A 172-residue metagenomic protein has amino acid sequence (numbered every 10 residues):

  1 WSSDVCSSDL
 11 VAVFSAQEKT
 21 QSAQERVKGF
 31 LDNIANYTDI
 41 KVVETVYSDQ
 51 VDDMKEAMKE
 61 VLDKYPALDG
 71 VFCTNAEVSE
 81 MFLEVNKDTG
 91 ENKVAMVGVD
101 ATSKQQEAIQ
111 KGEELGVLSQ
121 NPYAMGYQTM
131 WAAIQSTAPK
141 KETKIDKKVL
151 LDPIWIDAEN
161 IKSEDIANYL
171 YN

Functional and structural regions predicted by a protein language model:
W1-S7: Short, small-residue-biased leader/transition segments that mark boundaries at the very start of proteins
S2, R26-D39: Ligand-binding cleft/hinge of the Venus flytrap
S3, V13-S15, T45, K111-Y123: Short beta-strand elements at the ligand-binding edges of bilobed clamshell
A12, F72, A95-V97, L118 (+1 more regions): Structural detector of well-ordered beta-strand residues that form the stable sheet scaffold of enzyme domains
F14, E18, S22, N33-I34 (+1 more regions): Hinge/cleft segment of the Venus flytrap/periplasmic-binding protein
K19-A23, Y47, V51, F72-N75 (+1 more regions): Solvent-exposed, acidic/flexible segments
Q24-K28, E56, Q128: Generic recognition of short, well-ordered alpha-helical segments
F30, V43-A108: Hydrophobic alpha-helical
